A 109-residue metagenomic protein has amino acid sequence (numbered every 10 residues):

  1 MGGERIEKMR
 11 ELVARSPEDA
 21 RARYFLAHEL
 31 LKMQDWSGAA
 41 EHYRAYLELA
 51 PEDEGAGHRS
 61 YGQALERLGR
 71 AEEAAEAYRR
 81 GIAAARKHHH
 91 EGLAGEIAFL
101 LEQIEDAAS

Functional and structural regions predicted by a protein language model:
R15, E48-A50, A84-H88: Structural marker of alpha-solenoid helical repeat scaffolds
R21, G55-A56, E96: Start-of-helix register in tetratricopeptide repeats
A71-H90, E102: TPR/TPR-like (Sel1-like) alpha-helical repeat modules
